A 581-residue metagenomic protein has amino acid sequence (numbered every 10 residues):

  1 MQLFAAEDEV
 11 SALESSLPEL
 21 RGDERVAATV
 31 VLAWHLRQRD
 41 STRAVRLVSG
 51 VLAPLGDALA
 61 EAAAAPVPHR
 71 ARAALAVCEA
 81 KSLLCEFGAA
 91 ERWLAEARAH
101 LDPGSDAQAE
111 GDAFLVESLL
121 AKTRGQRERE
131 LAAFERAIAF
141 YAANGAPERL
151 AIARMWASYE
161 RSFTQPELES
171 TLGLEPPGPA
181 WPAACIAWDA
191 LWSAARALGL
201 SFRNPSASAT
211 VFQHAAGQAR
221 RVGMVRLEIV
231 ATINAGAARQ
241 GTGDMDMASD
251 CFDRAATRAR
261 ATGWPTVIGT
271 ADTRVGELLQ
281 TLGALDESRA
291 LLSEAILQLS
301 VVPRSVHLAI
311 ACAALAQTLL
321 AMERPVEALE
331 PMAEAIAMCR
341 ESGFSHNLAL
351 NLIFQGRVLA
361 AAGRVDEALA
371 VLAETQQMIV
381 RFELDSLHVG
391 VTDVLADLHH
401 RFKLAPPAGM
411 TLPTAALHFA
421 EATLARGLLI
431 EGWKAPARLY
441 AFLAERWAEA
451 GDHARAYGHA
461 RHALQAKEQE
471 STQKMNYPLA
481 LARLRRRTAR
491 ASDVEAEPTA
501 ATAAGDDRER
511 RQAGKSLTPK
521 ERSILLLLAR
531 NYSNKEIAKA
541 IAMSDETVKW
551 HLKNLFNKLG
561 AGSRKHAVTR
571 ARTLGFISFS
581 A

Functional and structural regions predicted by a protein language model:
M1-A187, L191, A405-L412, A460 (+4 more regions): Flexible inter-repeat linkers and adjacent short helices within tandem amphipathic alpha-helical repeat scaffolds
S15, L52-A60, A95-S105, E135-G145 (+9 more regions): Amphipathic alpha-helical segments of tetratricopeptide repeats
R21-A27, A64-A74, G104-V116, A143-Y159 (+10 more regions): Alpha-solenoid helical repeat architecture
R39, L84, E117, R124 (+15 more regions): Structural motif corresponding to the intra-repeat A-B loop/turn of tetratricopeptide repeats
A44, A90, E130, L168-S170 (+8 more regions): Single-residue signature of alpha-solenoid repeat helices
K434-A437, E445-R510: Hydrophobic positions within repeat-based interaction scaffolds
A504-K553, K558-G562, H566-A581: Helix-turn-helix DNA-binding segment
